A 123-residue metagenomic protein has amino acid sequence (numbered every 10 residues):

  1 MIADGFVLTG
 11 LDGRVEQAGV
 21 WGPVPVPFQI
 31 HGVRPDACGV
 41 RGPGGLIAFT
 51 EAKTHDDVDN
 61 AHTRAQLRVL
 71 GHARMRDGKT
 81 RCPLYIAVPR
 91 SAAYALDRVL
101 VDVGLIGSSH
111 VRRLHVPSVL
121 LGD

Functional and structural regions predicted by a protein language model:
M1-F6: Basic, amphipathic N-terminal segments that precede the first structured/catalytic domain
V7-G45: Active-site metal-binding core of divalent-cation-utilizing nuclease and nuclease-like domains
P25, P35-Q66, L70-G71: Conserved catalytic cores of phosphodiester-cleaving nucleases, focusing on short active-site segments
V26-F28, A73-M75, V101: Short, flexible, glycine/charge-rich loop motifs used to bind or transfer phosphoryl groups or to couple energy/partner
Q29, V58-N60, R90-A93: Acidic-and-aromatic substrate-binding clefts and catalytic sites of carbohydrate-active enzymes
Q66-H72, L96-V101: Short, well-ordered amphipathic alpha-helices
H72-R81, L105: Arginine/glycine-rich "motif VI" loop of SF2 helicases in the C-terminal RecA-like domain
P83-D123: Domain-level recognition of nuclease-like catalytic cores that cleave nucleotide substrates
